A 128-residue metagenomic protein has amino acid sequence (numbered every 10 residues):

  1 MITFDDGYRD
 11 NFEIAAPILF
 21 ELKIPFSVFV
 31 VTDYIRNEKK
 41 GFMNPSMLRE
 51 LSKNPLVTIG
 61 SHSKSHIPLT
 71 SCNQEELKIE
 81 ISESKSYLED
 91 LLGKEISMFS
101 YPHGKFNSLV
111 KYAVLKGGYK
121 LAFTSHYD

Functional and structural regions predicted by a protein language model:
M1-I2, T58: Hydrophobic "anchor" residues on beta-strands that sit immediately upstream of conserved functional sites
Y8-R9, F20-L109, K120: Metal-dependent polysaccharide deacetylase catalytic core of the NodB/CE4 family, i.e., the active-site-bearing domain
D10-I14: Extended catalytic core of nucleotide-activated donor transferases of GT-like folds
A15-L19: Histidine-anchored nucleotide/phosphate-binding helix
E89-L91, L115-D128: C-terminal domain-boundary segment and adjacent tail
Y112: Copper-binding active sites and cupredoxin-like electron-transfer domains, recognizing His/Cys-rich ligand loops
